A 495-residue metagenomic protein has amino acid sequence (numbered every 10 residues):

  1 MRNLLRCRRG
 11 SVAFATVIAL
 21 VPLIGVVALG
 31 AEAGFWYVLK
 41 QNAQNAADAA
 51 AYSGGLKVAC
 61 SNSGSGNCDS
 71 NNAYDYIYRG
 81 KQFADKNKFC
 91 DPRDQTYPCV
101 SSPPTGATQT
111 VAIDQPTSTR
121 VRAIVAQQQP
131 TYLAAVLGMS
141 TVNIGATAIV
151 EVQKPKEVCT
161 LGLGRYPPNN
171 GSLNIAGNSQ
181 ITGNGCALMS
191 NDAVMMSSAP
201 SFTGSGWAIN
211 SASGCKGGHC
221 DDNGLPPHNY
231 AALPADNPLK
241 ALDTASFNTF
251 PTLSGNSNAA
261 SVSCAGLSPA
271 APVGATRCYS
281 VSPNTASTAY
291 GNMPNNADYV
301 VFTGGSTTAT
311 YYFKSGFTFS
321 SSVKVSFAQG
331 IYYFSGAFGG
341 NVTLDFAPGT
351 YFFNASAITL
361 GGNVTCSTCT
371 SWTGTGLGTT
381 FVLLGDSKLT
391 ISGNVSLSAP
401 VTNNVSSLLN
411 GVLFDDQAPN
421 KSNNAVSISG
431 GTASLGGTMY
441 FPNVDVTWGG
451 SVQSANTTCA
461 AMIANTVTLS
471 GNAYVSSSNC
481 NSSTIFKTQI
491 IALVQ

Functional and structural regions predicted by a protein language model:
M1-K81, S190: Alpha-helical assembly-interface signal, strongest on the long, hydrophobic N-terminal helix that forms
Y37-Q41, A51-T131, V494: Short amphipathic secondary-structure patches
G66, K88, Y97, E157 (+6 more regions): Extracellular secreted precursors and ectodomains with disulfide-bonded cysteine-rich loops/domains
T131-A265, P269, T318-S320, A337 (+1 more regions): Short, ordered "entry" segments at domain starts
Y166-N223, D298-V401, S454-A460, V467: Extracellular beta-helix/beta-solenoid repeat scaffolds
S254, A259-S282, Y290-V301, I331 (+1 more regions): Short, low-complexity, Pro/Ser/Thr/Gly-rich segments in the mature regions of secreted, periplasmic
G378-L435, Y440: Extended C-terminal subregions enriched in glycine
T457-Q495: Short linear sequence signals and composition-biased patches located at protein termini or domain-edge surfaces
